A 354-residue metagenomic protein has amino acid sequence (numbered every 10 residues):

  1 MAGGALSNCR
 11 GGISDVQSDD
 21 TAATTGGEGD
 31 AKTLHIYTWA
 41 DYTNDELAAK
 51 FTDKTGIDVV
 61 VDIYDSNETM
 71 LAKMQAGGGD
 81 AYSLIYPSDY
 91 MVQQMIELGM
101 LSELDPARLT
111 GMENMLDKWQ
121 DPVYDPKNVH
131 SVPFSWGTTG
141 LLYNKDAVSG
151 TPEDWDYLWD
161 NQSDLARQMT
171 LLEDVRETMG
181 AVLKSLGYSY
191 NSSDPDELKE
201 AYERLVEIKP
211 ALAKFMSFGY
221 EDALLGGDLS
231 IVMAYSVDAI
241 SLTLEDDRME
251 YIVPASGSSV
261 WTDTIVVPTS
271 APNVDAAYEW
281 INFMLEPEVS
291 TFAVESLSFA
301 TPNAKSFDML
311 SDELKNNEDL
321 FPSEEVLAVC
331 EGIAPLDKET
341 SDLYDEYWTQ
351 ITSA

Functional and structural regions predicted by a protein language model:
M1-L34, A354: Short, low-complexity disordered leader/linker segments with a strong preference for bacterial N-terminal type II
G11, T25-Q94: Early extracytoplasmic/lumenal segment of secretory-pathway proteins
Y37, N44, N67, A81-Y82 (+1 more regions): Extracytoplasmic ligand-binding site segments that recognize negatively charged/polar headgroups
V60-D62, A213-F215, E250-I252: General small-molecule cofactor/ligand-binding pocket signal
M91-Q94, I231-R248: A ligand-binding cleft/hinge motif common to bilobed small-molecule-binding domains
G137, L198-E207, E245-T269, K315: Periplasmic-binding protein-like
D222, E324-A354: Conserved C-terminal helix/tail region of periplasmic/extracytoplasmic solute-binding proteins
P268-A328: Mature extracytoplasmic/periplasmic domains
